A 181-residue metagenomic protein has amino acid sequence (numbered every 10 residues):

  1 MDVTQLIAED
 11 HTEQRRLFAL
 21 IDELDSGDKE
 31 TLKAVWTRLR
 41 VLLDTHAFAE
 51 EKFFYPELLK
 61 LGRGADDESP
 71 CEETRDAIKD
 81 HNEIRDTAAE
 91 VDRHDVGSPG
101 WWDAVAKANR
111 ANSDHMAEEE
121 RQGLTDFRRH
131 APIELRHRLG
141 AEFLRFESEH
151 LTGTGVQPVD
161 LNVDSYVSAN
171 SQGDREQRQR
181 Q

Functional and structural regions predicted by a protein language model:
M1-Q181: Small-residue-biased structural context
